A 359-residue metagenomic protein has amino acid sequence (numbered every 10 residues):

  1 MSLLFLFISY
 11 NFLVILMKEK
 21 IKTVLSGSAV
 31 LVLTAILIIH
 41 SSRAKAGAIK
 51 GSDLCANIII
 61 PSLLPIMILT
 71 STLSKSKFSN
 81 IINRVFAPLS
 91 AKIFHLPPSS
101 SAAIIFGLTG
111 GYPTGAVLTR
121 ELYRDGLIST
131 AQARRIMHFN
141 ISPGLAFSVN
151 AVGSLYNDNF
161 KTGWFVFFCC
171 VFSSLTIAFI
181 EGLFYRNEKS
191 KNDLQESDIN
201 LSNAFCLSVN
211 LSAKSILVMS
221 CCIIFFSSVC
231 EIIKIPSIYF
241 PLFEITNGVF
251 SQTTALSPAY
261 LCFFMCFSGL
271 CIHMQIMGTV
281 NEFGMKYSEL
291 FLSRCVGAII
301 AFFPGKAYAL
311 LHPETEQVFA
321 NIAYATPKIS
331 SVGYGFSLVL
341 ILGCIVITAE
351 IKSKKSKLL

Functional and structural regions predicted by a protein language model:
Y10-L13, M17-E19, R124, S154-E196 (+1 more regions): Juxtamembrane and boundary regions of transmembrane helices in multi-pass small-molecule transporters and channels
T23-A35, G51-S76, A204-I232: Core transmembrane alpha-helical segments of multi-pass membrane transporters/permeases
S26-A44, M67-K77, E181-F184, F226-P236 (+2 more regions): Structural signal for alpha-helical transmembrane segments and their membrane-water exit/capping regions in multi-pass
L37-K45, K191-C206: Short, membrane-interfacial amphipathic segments enriched in basic
N57, P61-L122: Membrane helical hairpin/interfacial module
N57, S62, I66, T70 (+13 more regions): Alpha-helical transmembrane segments in multi-pass membrane proteins
F78, F205, V209-G269: Transmembrane helical segments that form the transport core of multi-pass membrane transport proteins
I93-N157, P241-T253, A259-F283, F291-C295: Alpha-helical membrane segments and immediately flanking helix-loop junctions that form or couple to the substrate/ion
